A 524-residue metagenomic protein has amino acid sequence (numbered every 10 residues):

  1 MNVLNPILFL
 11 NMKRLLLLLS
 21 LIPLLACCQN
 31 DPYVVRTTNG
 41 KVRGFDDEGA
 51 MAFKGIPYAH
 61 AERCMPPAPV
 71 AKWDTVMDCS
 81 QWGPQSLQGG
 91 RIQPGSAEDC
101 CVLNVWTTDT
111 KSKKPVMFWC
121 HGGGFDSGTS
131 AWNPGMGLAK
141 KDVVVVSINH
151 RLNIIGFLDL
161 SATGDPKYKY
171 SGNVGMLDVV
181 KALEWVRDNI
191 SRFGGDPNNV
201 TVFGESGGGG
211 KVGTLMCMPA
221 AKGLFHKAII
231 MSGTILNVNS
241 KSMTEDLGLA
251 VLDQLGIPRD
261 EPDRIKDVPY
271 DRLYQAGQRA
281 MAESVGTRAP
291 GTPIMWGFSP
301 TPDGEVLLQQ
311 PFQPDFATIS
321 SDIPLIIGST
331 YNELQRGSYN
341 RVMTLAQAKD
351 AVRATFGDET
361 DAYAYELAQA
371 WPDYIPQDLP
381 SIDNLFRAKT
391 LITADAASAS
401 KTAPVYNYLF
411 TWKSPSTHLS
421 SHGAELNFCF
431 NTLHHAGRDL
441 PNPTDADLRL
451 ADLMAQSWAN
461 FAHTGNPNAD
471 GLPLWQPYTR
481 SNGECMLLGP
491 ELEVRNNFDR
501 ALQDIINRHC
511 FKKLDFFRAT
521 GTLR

Functional and structural regions predicted by a protein language model:
M1-D31: Bacterial Sec-dependent N-terminal signal peptides
Q29-N173, P197, I294, L334 (+7 more regions): Non-catalytic accessory segments of hydrolases
G89-R91, D188, K222, M231-D350 (+1 more regions): Substrate-access "cap/lid" subdomains that shape and gate the entrance to catalytic or ligand-binding pockets
G122, V174-D178, S206-G209: Active-site loop->helix "elbow" adjoining a glycine-rich segment at hydrolase catalytic centers
K169-S191: Alpha/beta-hydrolase active-site loop
G194-E205: Alpha/beta-hydrolase fold nucleophile elbow
G209-A221: Short glycine-enriched nucleophile-adjacent loop and the immediately C-terminal alpha-helix near the catalytic center
E305-R524: C-terminal subdomain of alpha/beta-hydrolase-fold enzymes, centered on the catalytic histidine and its supporting
